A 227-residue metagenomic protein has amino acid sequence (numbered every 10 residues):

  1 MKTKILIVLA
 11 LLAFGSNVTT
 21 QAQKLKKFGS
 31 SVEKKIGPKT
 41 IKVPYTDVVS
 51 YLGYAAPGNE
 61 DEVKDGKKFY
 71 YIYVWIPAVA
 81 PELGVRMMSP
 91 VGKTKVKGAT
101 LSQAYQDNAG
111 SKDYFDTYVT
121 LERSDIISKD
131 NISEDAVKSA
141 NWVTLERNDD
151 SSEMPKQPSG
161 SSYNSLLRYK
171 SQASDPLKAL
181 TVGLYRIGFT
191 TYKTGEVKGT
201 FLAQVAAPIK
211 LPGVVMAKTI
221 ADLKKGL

Functional and structural regions predicted by a protein language model:
I5-F14: Sec-dependent N-terminal signal peptides
N17-A22: Sec/Tat signal peptide C-region and signal peptidase I cleavage site
K24-Y45, I72-Y73, K93-K95, A99-L227: C-terminal edge strands of extracellular/lumenal beta-sandwich accessory domains
A55-K68: Extracellular beta-rich ligand/substrate-recognition surface
D65, A78, K178-V182: Surface-exposed coil/turn segments at beta-strand junctions on protein surfaces, enriched
K67-F69, I76-G84: Extended extracellular/luminal ectodomain segments enriched in beta-structured repeat modules
P81-V91, S102-A104: A short beta-strand element within beta-rich, extracytoplasmic domains of secreted/secretory-pathway proteins
